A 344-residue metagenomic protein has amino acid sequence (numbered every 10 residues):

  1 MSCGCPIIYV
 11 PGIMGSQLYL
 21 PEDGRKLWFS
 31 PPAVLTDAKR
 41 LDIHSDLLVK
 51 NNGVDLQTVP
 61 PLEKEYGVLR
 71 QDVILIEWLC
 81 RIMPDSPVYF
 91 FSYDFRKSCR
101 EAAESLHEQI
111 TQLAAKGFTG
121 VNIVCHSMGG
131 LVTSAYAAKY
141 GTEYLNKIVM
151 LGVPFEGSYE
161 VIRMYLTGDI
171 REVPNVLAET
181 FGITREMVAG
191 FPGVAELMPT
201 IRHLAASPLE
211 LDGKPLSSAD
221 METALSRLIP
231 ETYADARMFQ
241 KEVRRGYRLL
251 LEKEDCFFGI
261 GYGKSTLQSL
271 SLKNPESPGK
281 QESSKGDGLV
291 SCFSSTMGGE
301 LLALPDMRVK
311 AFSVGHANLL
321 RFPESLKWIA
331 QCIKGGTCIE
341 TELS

Functional and structural regions predicted by a protein language model:
M1-T184, H203-L211, S265, K280 (+1 more regions): N-terminal non-catalytic accessory region
P6, E186, G190-E196: Glycine-rich (often Gly-Gly/Gly-Pro-rich) flexible segments and glycine-rich loop motifs, frequently accented by
S86-Y89, Y93, K97, A195-S284 (+1 more regions): Alpha/beta-hydrolase fold catalytic core
G182, A189-P192, E231-A234: Alpha-helix boundary/N-cap detector
